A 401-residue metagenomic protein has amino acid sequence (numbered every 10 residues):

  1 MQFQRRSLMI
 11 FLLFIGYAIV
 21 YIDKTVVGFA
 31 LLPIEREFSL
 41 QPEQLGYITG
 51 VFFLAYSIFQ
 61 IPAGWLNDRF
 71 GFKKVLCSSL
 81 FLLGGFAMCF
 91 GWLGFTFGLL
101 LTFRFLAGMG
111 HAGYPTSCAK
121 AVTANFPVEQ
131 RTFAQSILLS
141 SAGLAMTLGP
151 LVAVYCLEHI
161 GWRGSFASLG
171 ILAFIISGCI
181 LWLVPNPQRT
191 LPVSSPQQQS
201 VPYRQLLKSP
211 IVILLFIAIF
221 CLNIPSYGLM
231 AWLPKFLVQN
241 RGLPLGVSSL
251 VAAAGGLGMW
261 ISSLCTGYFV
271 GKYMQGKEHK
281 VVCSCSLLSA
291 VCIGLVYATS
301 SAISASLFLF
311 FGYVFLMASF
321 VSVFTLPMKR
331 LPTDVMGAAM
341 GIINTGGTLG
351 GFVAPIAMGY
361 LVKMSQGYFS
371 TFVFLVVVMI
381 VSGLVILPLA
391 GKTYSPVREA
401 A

Functional and structural regions predicted by a protein language model:
M1-F3, P187-L215: Juxtamembrane intracellular "pre-TM" segments in multi-pass secondary transporters
V27-G28, P210-L264, F320, F324: Extracytoplasmic gate region of multi-pass secondary transporters
Q60-G71, S263-G276, V362: Helix-to-loop junctions at the C-terminal end of transmembrane segments in multipass secondary transporters
R69-L80, G271-S286: Cytoplasmic membrane-interface "Motif A"-like loop-to-helix N-cap segments of 12-TM Major Facilitator Superfamily
F81-F95, L287-S300: C-terminal ends and interior cores of transmembrane alpha-helices in multi-pass membrane transporters/permeases
F103-L144: Cytoplasmic helix-loop-helix junction between adjacent transmembrane helices in 12-TM secondary transporters
I137-V184: Helix-loop-helix hairpin linking two adjacent transmembrane segments in secondary transporters
G276-V323: C-terminal transmembrane helical hairpin of 12-TM major facilitator-type secondary transporters
